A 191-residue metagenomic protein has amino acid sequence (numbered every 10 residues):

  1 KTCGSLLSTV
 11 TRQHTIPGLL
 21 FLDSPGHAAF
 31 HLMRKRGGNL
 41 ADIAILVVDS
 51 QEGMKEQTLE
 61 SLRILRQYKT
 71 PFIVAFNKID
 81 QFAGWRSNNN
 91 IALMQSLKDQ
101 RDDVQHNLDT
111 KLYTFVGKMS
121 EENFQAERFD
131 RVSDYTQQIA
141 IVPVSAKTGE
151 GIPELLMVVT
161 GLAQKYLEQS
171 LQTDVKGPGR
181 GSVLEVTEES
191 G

Functional and structural regions predicted by a protein language model:
K1, F124-G191: Conserved catalytic-core segments of large NTP-driven translation/proteostasis enzymes
T2-T11, F30-R36: Conserved alpha-helical scaffold flanking the Walker A/P-loop in AAA+ ATPase domains
V10-T15, K35-L40, I64-K69, D134-T136: Conserved catalytic network of the ASCE P-loop NTPase/AAA+ motor domain
Q13-M33: Switch II (G3) loop of P-loop NTPases
G18-L19, A28, N39-L59, Q67-W85 (+1 more regions): Conserved Switch II/interswitch segment of TRAFAC-class P-loop GTPases
M33-R34, T58-L59, G84-N90, E154: Short acidic, glycine/serine/threonine-rich loops at helix termini
D42-V48, K69-F82, L93-D103, T114-S120 (+2 more regions): Conserved beta-strand/loop subsegment of P-loop NTPase cores
Q57-I64, K111-K118, E154-L162: Alpha-helical scaffold elements adjacent to nucleotide-binding pockets in ATP/GTP-utilizing enzyme cores
